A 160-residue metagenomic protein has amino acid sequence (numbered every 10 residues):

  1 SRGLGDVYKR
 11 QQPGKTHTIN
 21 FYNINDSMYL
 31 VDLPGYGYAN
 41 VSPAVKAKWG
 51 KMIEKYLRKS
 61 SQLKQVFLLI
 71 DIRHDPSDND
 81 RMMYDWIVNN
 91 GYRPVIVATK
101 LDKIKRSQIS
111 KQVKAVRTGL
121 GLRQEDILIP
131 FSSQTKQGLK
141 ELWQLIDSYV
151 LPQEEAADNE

Functional and structural regions predicted by a protein language model:
S1-Y8: Short, small-residue-biased leader/transition segments that mark boundaries at the very start of proteins
K9-N23: Short beta-strand-centered segment that lines the nucleotide-binding/catalytic pocket of NTP-utilizing
R10, Y29-W49, R73-H74: Switch II (G3) loop of P-loop NTPases
K15, M28, G35-G37, R73-D75 (+2 more regions): Conserved nucleotide-binding/hydrolysis micro-motifs of P-loop NTPases
T16, K46-G50, S77, K136-L139: Amphipathic alpha-helical transducer elements in NTP-driven molecular machines
I19-N23, K51-K59: Conserved alpha-helical scaffold flanking the Walker A/P-loop in AAA+ ATPase domains
E54-D126: Conserved C-terminal guanine-recognition region of P-loop GTPase G domains, centered on the G4
I104-E160: Canonical P-loop GTPase G-domain recognition
